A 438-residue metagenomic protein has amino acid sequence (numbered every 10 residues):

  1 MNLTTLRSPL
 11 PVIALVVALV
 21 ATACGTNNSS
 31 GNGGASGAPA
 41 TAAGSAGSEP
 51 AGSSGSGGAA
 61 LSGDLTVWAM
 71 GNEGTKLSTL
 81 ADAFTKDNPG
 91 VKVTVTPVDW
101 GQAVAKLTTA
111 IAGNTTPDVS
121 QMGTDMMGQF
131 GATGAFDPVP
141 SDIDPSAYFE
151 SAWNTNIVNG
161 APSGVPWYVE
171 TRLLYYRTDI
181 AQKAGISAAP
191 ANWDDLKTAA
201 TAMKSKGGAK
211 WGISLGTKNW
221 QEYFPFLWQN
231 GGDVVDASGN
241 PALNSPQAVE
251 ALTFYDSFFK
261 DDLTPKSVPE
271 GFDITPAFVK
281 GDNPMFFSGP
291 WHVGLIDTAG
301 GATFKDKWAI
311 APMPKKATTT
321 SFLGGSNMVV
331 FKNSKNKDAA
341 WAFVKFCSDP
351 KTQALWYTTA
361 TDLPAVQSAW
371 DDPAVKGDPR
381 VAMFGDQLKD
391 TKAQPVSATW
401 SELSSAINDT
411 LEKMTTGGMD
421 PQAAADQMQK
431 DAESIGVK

Functional and structural regions predicted by a protein language model:
C24-A38, A42, A46: Bacterial lipoprotein signal-peptidase II cleavage site
G25, S45, S53, Q182 (+1 more regions): Conserved C-terminal helix/tail region of periplasmic/extracytoplasmic solute-binding proteins
S56, G123-L173, Q182, D195-K197 (+4 more regions): Hinge/lid segment of periplasmic solute-binding proteins
G57, P290-K305, P314-D409, G436-V437: C-terminal lobe and pocket-closing loops of periplasmic/extracytoplasmic Venus-flytrap solute-binding proteins
A60-N72, V91-T96, D118-V119, S163 (+2 more regions): Short, well-ordered beta-strand elements
A83-S151, Q182-G185, A191, G281-M285 (+3 more regions): Extracytoplasmic "Venus flytrap"/periplasmic binding protein-like
S163-W167, R172, D194-P241, Q247-A248 (+1 more regions): Extracytoplasmic/periplasmic solute-binding protein
A200-T201, N240-S267: Glycine-centered hinge/linker elements that transmit conformational signals in sensory and ligand-binding systems
